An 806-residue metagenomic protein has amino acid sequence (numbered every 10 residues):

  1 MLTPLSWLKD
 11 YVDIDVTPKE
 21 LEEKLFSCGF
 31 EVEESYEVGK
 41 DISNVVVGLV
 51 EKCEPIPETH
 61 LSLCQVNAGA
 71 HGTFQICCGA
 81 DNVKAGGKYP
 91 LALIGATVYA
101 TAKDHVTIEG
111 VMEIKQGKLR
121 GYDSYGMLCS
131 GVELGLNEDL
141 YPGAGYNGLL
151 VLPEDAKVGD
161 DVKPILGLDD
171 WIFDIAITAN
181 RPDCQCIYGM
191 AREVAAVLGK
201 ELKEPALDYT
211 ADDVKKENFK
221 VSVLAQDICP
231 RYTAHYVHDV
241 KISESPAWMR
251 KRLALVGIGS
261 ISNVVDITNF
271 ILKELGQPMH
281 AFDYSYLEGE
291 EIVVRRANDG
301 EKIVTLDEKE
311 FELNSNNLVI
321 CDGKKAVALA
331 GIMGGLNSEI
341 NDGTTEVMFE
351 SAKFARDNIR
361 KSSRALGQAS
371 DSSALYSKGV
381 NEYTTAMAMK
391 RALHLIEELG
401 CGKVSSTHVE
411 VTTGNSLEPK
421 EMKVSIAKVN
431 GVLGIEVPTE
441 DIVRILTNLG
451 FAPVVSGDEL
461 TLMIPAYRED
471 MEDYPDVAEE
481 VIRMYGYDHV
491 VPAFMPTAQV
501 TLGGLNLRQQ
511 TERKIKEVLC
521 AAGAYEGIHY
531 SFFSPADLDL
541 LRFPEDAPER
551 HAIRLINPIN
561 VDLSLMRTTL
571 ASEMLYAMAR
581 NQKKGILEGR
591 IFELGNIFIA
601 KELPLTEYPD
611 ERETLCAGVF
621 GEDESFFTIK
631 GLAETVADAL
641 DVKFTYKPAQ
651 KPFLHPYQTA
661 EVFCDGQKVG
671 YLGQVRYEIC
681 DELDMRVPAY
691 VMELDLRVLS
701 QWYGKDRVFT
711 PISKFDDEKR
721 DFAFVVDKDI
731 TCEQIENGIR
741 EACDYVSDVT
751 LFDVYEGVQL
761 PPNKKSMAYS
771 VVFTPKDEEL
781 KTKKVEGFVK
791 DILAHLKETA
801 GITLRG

Functional and structural regions predicted by a protein language model:
M1-A211, M348, D371, G379-E382 (+2 more regions): Phosphate-backbone binding interfaces of nucleic-acid-interacting proteins
L2, E23, N448-V454, D470 (+4 more regions): A carboxyl-terminal module marker
P4-L5, E23, P55-P57, L198 (+1 more regions): Glycine/proline-enriched, intrinsically flexible loops and inter-domain linkers
G39-S43, Y209-A211, Q499-V500, G504 (+3 more regions): Beta-rich nucleic-acid/ligand-interaction surfaces
V47-C77, L255, S262, T268-N337: Conserved mixed alpha/beta core segments that line enzyme active sites in large multi-domain catalysts
R120-C129, E133-G135, G145, K163 (+5 more regions): Mobile "lid/hinge" segments at catalytic clefts and subdomain interfaces of large enzymes
L198-V223, G400-V429: Terminal amphipathic helices with adjacent charged low-complexity linkers/tails
M422-L587, R720, V772-T774, K783-G806: Extended, well-folded interaction surfaces typified by the phenylalanyl-tRNA synthetase beta subunit core
